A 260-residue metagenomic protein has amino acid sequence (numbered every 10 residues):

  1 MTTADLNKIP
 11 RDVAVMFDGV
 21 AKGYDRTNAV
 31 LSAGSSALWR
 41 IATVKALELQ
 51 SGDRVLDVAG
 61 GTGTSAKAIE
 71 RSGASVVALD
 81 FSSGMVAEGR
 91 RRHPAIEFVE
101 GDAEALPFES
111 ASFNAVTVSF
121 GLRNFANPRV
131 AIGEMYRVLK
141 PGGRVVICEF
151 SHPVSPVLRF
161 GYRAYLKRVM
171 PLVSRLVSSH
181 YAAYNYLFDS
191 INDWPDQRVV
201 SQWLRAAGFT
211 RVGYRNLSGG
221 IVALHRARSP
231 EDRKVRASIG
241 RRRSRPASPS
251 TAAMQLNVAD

Functional and structural regions predicted by a protein language model:
M1-G23, L166, V177: N-terminal, positively charged/glycine-rich alpha-helical extensions of SAM-dependent methyltransferases
R11, L79, C148-W203, A207 (+1 more regions): C-terminal alpha-helical "lid/dimerization" subdomain adjacent to the S-adenosyl-L-methionine
G23, A33-D53: Conserved alpha-helix/loop element of class I SAM-dependent methyltransferases that forms part of the SAM/SAH-binding
R54-L106: Class I SAM-dependent methyltransferase SAM/SAH-binding core
E104-A115: A short acidic, Gly/Pro-enriched loop at the edge of an enzyme's catalytic core that lines a small-molecule cofactor
N114-P128, S151: A short SAM/SAH-binding and catalytic strip from SAM-dependent methyltransferases
R129-R144: A short glycine-rich, Lys/Arg-flanked "PGG" loop and its adjoining helix->strand segment in the class I
T210-R243: Core SAM-dependent methyltransferase catalytic element
